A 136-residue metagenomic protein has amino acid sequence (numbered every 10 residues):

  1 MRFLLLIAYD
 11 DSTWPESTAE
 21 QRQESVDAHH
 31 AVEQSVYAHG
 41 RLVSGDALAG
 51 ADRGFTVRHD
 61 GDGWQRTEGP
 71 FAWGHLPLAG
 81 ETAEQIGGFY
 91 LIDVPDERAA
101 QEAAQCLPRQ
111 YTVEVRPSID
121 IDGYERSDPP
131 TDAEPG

Functional and structural regions predicted by a protein language model:
M1-G136: Conserved, structured core segments of small domains
